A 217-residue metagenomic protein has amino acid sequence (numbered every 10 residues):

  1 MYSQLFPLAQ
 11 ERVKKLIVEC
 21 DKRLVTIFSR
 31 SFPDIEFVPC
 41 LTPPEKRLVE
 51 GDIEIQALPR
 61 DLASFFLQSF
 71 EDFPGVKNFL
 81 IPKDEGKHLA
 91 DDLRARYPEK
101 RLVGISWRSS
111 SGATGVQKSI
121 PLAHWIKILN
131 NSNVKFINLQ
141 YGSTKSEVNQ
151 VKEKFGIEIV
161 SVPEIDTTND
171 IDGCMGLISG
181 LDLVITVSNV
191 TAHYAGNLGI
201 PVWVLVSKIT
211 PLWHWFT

Functional and structural regions predicted by a protein language model:
M1-T217: Catalytic machinery of carbohydrate-active enzymes, primarily nucleotide-sugar-dependent glycosyltransferases
